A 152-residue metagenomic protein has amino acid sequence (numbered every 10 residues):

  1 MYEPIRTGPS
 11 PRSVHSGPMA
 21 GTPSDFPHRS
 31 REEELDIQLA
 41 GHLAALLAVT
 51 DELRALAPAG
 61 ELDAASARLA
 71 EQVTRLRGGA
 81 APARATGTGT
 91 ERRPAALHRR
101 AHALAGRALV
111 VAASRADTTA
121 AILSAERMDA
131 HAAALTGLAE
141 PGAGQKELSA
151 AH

Functional and structural regions predicted by a protein language model:
M1-R100, L104-R107, L123, G142-H152: Long, non-catalytic architectural segments outside compact domain cores
A108-D117, A121-A125, D129-A132: Mixed-charge, glycine-accented linear interaction segment located at domain edges/termini
A133-E140: Boundary/linker segments of alpha-helical solenoid repeat arrays
